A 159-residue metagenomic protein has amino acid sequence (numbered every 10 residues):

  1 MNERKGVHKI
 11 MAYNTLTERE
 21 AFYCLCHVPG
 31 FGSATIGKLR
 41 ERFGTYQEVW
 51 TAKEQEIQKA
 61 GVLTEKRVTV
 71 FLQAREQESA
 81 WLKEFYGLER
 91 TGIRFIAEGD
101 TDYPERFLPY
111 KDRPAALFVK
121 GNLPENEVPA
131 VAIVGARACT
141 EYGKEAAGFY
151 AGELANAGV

Functional and structural regions predicted by a protein language model:
R4-G152, N156: Short, positively charged patches
V159: Acidic/polar, glycine-anchored loop/turn motif associated with catalytic or activation segments that engage anionic
